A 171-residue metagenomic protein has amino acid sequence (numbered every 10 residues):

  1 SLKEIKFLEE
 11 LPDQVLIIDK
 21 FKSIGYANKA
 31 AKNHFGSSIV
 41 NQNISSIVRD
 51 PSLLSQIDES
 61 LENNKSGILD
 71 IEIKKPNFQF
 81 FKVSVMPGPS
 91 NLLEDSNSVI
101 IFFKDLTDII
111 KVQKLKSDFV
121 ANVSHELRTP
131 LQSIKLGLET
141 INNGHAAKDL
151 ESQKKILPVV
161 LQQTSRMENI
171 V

Functional and structural regions predicted by a protein language model:
S1-K32: Sensory modules in modular signal-transduction proteins
E4, K116, L150-Q153: The cytosolic transmitter module of two-component sensor histidine kinases
A31-V40: PAS/PAS-like sensory domain cap-loop motif
N43-D108: PAS-family sensory/regulatory modules and their coupling/dimerization elements
A121-H125: Conserved phosphoacceptor histidine of two-component systems
L127-N142, E168: Short post-phosphohistidine helix in the DHp/HisKA domain of histidine kinases
N142-L150: Short acidic helix/loop segment immediately C-terminal to the autophosphorylated histidine in two-component histidine
Q162-I170: Short alpha-helical segment of the dimerization/phosphotransfer core of two-component systems
